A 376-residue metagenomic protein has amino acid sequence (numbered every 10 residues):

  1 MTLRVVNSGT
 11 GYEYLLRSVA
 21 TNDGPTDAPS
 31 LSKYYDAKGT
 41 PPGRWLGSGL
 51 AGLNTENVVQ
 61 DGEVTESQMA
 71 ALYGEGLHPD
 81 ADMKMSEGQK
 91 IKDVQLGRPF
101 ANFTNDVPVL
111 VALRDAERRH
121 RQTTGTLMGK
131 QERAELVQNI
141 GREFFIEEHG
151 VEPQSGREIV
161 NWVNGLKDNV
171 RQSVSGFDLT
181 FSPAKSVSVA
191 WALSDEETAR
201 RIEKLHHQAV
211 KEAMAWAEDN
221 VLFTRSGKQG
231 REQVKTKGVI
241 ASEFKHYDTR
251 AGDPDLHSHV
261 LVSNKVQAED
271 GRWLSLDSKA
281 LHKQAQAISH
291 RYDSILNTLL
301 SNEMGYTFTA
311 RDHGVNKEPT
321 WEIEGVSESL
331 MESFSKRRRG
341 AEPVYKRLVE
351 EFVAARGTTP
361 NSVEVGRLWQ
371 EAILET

Functional and structural regions predicted by a protein language model:
M1-T376: Intrinsically disordered, flexible peripheral segments
